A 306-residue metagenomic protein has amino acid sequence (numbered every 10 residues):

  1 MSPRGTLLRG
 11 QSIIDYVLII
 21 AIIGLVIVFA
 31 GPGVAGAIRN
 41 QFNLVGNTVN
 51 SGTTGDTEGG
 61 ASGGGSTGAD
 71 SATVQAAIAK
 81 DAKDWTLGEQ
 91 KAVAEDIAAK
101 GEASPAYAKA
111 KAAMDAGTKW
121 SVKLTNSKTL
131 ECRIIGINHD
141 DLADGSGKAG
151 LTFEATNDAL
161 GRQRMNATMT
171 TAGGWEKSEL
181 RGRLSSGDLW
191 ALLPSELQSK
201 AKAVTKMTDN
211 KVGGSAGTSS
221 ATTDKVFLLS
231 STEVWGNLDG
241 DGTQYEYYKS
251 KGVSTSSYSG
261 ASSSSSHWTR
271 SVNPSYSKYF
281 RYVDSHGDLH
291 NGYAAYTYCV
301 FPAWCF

Functional and structural regions predicted by a protein language model:
M1-R9: N-terminal leader/signal peptides at the extreme start of proteins
R9-G31: N-terminal single-pass transmembrane signal-anchor helix
G31-G63: Aliphatic-rich helix starts adjacent to a transmembrane/signal segment
G68-F306: Collagenous Gly-X-Y triple-helix signature in extracellular proteins
